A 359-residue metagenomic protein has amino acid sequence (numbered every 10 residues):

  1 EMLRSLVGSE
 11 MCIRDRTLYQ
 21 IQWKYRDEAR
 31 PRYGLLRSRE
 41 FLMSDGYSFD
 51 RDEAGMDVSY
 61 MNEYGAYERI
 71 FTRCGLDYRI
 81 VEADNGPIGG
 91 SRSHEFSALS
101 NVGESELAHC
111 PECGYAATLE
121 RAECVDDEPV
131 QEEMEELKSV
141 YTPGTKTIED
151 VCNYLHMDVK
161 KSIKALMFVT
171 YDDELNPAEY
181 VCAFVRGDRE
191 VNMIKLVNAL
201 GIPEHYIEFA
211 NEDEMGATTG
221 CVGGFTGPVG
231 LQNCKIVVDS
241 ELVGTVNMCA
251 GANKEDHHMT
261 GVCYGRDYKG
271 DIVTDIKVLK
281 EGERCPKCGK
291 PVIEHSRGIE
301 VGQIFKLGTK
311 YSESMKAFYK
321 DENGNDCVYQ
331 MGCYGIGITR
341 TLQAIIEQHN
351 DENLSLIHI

Functional and structural regions predicted by a protein language model:
E1-G8, I13, I357-H358: Single conserved hydrophobic/aromatic residue that forms the stacking wall/gate of nucleotide- or nucleobase-binding
S9-E10, R30-G46, R51-T341, Q348 (+1 more regions): Extended, low-hydrophobicity, polar/charged segments
T17, Y25: Acidic/histidine-enriched segments that form metal/cofactor-coordinating and catalytic pocket/exosite environments
Q20: Carboxylate/His-rich catalytic cores and anion/metal-binding grooves
